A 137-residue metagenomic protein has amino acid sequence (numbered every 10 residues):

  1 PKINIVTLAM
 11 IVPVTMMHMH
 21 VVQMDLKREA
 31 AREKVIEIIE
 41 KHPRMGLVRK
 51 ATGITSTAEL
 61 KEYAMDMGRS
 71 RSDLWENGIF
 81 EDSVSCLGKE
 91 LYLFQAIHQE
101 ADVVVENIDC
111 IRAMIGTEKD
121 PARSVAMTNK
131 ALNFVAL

Functional and structural regions predicted by a protein language model:
P1-A101: C-terminal substrate-binding/catalytic lobe of Rossmann-fold NAD(P)-dependent oxidoreductases
Y92-L137: Generic C-terminus detector
